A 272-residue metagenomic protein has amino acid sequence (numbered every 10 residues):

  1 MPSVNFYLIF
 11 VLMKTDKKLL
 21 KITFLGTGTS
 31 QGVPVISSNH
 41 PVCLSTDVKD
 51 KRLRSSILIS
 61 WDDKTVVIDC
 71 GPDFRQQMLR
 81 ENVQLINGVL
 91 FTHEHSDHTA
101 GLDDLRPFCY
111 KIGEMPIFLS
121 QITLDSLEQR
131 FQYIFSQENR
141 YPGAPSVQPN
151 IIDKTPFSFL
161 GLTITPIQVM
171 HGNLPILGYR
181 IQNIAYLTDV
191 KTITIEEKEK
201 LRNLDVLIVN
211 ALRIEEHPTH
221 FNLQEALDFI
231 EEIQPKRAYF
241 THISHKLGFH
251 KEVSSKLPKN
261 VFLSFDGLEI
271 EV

Functional and structural regions predicted by a protein language model:
L8-L187, E196, E252-V272: Binuclear metal-dependent hydrolase catalytic cores
G28, G71, K191, L212 (+1 more regions): Anionic group-transfer/hydrolysis microenvironments
P166-I167, L187-D189, V209, F240-T241: Thr-Gly-centered strand-to-loop micro-motif
T194-V272: Binuclear metal-ion centers of metallo-dependent hydrolases, dominated by the metallo-beta-lactamase
